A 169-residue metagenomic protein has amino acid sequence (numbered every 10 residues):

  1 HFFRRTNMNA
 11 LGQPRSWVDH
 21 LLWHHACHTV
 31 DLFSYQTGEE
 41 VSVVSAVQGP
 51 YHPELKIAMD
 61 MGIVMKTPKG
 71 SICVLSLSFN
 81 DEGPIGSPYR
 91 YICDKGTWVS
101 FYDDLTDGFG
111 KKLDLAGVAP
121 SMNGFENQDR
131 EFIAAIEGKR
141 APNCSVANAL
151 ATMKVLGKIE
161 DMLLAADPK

Functional and structural regions predicted by a protein language model:
H1-V47, H52-P53: Predominantly a Rossmann-like dinucleotide-binding segment in NAD(P)-dependent oxidoreductases
D19-H20, A116-A119, G138-P142: Active-site rim elements
L22-A26, K56, S121-F125, P142-A149: Aromatic-acidic/polar surface patches that form glycan- and anion
H28, S42, M59-M61, S71: Short beta-strand or tight-loop elements that sit immediately N-terminal to catalytic metal-binding acidic residues
T29-V30, E126-I133, L156: A general structural signal for well-ordered alpha-helical segments in protein cores
Q48, P53-A58, T67-D129: NAD(P)-dinucleotide binding in Rossmann-like oxidoreductases
I63-M65: Short beta-strand scaffold segments in enzyme catalytic cores
P68, I133-K169: C-terminal helix-rich "cap/oligomerization" subdomain common to oxidoreductases
